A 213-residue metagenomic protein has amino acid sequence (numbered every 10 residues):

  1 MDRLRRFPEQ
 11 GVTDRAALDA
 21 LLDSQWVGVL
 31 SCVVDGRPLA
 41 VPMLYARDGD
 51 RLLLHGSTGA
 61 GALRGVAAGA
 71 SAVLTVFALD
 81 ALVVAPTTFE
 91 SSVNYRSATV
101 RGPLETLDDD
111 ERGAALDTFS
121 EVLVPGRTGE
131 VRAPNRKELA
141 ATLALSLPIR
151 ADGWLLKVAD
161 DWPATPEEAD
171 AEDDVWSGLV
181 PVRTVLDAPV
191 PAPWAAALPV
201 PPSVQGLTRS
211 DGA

Functional and structural regions predicted by a protein language model:
M1-L54, R64: An N-terminal domain-cap segment
W26, V41, D48-D50, A68-A72 (+3 more regions): A generic structural signal for short beta-strands and their flanking turns/coil linkers
V29, V33, P86, L104-L107 (+1 more regions): Short helix-to-loop capping/linker segments positioned immediately adjacent to catalytic or ligand/cofactor-binding
L44-A46, A67, E138, P148: Well-ordered beta-strand positions
R51-L53, V73, L155: General beta-strand recognition
G59-T118: Short, structured beta-strand-loop surface elements
E111-A213: C-terminal edge-of-domain segments
